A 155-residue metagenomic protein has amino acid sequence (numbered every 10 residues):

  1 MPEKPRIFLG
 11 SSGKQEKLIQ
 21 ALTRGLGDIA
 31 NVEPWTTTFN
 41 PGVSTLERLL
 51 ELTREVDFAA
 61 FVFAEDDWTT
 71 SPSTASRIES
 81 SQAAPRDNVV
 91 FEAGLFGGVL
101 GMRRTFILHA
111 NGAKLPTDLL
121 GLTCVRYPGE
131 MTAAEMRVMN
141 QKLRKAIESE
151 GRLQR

Functional and structural regions predicted by a protein language model:
M1-V62, V99: Conserved N-terminal substructure of TIR/SEFIR domains
G13-Q15, H109-K114: Short glycine-enriched loops at secondary-structure junctions
Q20-T23, S71-T74, L119-L120: Short amphipathic alpha-helical segments
V32, T105, C124-R126: Conserved beta-strand scaffold positions in the cores of enzyme catalytic domains, especially in NTP/NDP-utilizing
W35-T37, L108, Y127: Conserved beta-strand termini and adjacent loop/short-helix elements that scaffold enzyme active sites in alpha/beta
L46, R86-A93, A133-N140: Amphipathic alpha-helical transducer elements in NTP-driven molecular machines
L52-R104, H109-N111: Conserved beta-strand-loop-alpha-helix hinge of the TIR/SEFIR fold
L115-R155: C-terminal interaction surface of TIR/SEFIR-family domains
